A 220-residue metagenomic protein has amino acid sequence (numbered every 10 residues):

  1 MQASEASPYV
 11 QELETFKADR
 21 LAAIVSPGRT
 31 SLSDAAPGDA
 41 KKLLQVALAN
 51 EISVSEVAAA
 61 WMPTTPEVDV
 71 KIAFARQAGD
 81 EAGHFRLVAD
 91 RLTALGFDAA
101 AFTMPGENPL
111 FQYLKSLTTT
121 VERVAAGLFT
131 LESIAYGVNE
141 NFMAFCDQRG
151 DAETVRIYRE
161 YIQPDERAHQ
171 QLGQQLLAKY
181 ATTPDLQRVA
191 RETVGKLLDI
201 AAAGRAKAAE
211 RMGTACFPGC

Functional and structural regions predicted by a protein language model:
M1-C220: Non-heme di-metal
